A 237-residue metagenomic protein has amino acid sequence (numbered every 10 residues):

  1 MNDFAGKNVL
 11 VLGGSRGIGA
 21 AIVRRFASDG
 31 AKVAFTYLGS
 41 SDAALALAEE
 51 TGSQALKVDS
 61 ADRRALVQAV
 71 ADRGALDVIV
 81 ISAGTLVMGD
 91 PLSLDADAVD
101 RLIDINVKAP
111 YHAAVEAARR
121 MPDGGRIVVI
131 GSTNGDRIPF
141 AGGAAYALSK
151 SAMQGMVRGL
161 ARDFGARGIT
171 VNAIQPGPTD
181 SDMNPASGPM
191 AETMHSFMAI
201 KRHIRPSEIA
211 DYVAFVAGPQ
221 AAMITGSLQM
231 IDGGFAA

Functional and structural regions predicted by a protein language model:
S15-R16: Conserved glycine-rich cofactor-binding loop
D90-P91, D95-I103, M194: Substrate-binding pocket helix/loop in short-chain dehydrogenase/reductase
L94, I138-A147, G159: Active-site loop-to-helix junction immediately N-terminal to the catalytic Tyr of the SDR YXXXK motif in Rossmann-fold
A114, S149, V157: Active-site helix of classical SDR
R119-R120, R162-D163, A222: Alpha-helical segment proximal to the catalytic Tyr-Lys
G165, T170, I224-G226: Short, small/polar-rich loop/turn modules that mediate ligand/substrate recognition or access, typified
M198-I209: A conserved structural motif in NAD(P)-dependent oxidoreductases
